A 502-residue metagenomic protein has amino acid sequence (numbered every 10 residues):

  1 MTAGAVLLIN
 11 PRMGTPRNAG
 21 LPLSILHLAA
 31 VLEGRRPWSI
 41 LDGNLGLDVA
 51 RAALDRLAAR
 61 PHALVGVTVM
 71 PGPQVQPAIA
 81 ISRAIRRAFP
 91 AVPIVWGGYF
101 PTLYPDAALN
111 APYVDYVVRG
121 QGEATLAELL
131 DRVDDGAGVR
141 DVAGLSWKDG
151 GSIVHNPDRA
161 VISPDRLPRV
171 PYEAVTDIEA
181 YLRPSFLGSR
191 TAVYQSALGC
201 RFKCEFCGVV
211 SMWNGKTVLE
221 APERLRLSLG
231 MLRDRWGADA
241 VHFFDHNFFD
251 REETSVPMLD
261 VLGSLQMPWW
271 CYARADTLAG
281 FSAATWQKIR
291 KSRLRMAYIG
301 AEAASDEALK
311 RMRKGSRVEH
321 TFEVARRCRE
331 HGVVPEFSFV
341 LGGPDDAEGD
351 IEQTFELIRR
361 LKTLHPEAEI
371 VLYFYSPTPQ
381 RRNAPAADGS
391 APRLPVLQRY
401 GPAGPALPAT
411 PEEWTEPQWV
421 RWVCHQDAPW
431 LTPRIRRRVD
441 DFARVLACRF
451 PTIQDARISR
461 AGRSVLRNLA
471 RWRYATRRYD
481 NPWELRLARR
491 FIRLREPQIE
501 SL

Functional and structural regions predicted by a protein language model:
T2-P11, R17, A58-R60, A91 (+3 more regions): Radical SAM enzyme core and accessory elements
A5, A63-L64, Y116, A240-H242: Structural motif
M13-L23, M70-V75: A short, glycine/small-residue-rich beta-strand->loop->alpha-helix junction that serves as a flexible
T15-P16, Y104-P105, F202, E253 (+4 more regions): Flexible glycine/acidic-rich beta-alpha junction loops that bind and position SAM and/or redox cofactors in anaerobic
V31-P164, P377-Q380: Glycine-rich beta-alpha loop elements in corrinoid/cobalamin-binding modules across cobalamin-dependent enzymes
P105-N110, D345-R359: Catalytic cores of alpha/beta
D165, Y172-P335, E356: Radical SAM [4Fe-4S] cluster-binding motif and immediate context
